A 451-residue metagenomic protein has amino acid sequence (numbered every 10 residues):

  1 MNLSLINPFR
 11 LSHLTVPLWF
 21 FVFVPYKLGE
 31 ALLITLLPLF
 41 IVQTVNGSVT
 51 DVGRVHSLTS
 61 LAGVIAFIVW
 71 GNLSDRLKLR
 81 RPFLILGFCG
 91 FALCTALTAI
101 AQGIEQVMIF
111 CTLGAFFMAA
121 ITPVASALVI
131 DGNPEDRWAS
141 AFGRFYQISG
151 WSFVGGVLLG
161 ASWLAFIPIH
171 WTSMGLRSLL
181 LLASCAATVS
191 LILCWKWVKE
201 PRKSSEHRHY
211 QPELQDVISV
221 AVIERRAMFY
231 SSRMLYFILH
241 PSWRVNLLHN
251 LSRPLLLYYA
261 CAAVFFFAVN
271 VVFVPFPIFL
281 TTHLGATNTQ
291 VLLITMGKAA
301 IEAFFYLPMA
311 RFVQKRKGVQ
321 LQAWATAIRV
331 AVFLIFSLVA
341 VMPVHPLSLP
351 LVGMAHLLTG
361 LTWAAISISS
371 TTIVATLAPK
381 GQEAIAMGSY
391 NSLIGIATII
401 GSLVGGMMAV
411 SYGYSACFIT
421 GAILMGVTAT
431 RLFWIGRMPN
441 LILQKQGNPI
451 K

Functional and structural regions predicted by a protein language model:
M1-H13, E200-Y259, I450-K451: Juxtamembrane intracellular "pre-TM" segments in multi-pass secondary transporters
N2-S60, V64, P254-T295: Helix-loop boundary and gating motifs at the non-cytosolic
V24, C94, E105-I121, A263 (+1 more regions): Hydrophobic core of transmembrane alpha-helices in multi-pass small-molecule transporters, especially MFS/SLC-type
R54-N72, M296-P308: Central cavity-lining transmembrane alpha-helices of secondary-active solute carriers, predominantly the Major
A66-L79, L164, F305-G318, A409: Helix-to-loop junctions at the C-terminal end of transmembrane segments in multipass secondary transporters
P82-L97, Q320-F336: Structural signature of the two symmetry-related core transmembrane helices
A120-N133, A365-A378: Intracellular juxtamembrane helix-capping segments at the cytosolic ends of symmetry-related transmembrane helices
F142-A161, N391-G401: Glycine-rich segments within core transmembrane alpha-helices of 12-TM secondary carriers
